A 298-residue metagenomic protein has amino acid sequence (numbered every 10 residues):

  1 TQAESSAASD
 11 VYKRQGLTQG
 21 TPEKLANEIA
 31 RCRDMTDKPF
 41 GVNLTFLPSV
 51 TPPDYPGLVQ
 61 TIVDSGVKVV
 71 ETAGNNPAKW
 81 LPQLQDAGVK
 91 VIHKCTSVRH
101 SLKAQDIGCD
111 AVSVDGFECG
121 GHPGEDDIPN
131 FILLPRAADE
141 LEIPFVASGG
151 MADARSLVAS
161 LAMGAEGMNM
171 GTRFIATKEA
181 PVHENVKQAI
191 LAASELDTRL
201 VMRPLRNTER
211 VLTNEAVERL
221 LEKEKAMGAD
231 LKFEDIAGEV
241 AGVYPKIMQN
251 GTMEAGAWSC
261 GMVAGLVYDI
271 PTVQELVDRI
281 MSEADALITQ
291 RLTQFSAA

Functional and structural regions predicted by a protein language model:
T1-A8, Y12: Single conserved hydrophobic/aromatic residue that forms the stacking wall/gate of nucleotide- or nucleobase-binding
K13-G16, P39-T45, V69-E71, I92: Short, conserved beta-strand segments within well-ordered enzyme catalytic domains that often line or immediately flank
K13-L25, F46-L47, G116-G124: Glycine-rich, proline-tolerant flexible connector loops at the mouths of alpha/beta enzymes
R14-G16, N43, K94, V114-D115 (+3 more regions): Generic beta-sheet signal
L25-L47: A structural-propensity feature for long, helix-poor, extended segments
D34, S49-F145, A154-M163, M170-T172: Alpha/beta enzyme core
G124-V146, A152-A298: Conserved active-site-proximal phosphate/metal-binding subdomains
